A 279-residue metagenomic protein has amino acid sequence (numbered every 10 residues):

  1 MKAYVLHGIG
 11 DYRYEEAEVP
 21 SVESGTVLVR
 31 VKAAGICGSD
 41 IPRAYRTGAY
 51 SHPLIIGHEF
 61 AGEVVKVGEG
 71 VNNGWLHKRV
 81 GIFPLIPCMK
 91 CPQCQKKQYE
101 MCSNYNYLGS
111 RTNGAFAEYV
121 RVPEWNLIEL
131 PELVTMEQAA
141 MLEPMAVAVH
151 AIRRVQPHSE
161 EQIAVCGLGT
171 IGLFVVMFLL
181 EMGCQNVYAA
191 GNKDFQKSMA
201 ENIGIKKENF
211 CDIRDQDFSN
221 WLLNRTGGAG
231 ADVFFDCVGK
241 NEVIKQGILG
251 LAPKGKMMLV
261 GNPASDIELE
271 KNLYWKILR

Functional and structural regions predicted by a protein language model:
P20-A34, T47-P92, P131-V134: Glycine-rich beta-strand-centered segment in the early N-terminal region that forms part of a ligand/cofactor-binding
G74-W75, P157, L251: Short, well-ordered loop/turn sites that connect or cap secondary structure elements
R79, Q162, G255-K256: Short glycine-centered segments of the SAM/dcSAM-binding site in methyltransferase folds
C88-C166: NAD(P)H dinucleotide-binding glycine-rich loop of Rossmann-like/cofactor-binding domains, especially the beta1-alpha1
V134-D215: Mid-domain Rossmann-like dinucleotide-binding core that forms the NAD(H)/NADP(H) cofactor-binding site
Q216-G228: Short amphipathic alpha-helix with an adjacent loop that forms part of the alpha/beta core around
A229-F235, G255: Short SAM/SAH-binding signature in class I
N241-R279: Glycine-rich phosphate-binding loop and adjacent beta-alpha segment of Rossmann(oid) nucleotide-cofactor-binding
